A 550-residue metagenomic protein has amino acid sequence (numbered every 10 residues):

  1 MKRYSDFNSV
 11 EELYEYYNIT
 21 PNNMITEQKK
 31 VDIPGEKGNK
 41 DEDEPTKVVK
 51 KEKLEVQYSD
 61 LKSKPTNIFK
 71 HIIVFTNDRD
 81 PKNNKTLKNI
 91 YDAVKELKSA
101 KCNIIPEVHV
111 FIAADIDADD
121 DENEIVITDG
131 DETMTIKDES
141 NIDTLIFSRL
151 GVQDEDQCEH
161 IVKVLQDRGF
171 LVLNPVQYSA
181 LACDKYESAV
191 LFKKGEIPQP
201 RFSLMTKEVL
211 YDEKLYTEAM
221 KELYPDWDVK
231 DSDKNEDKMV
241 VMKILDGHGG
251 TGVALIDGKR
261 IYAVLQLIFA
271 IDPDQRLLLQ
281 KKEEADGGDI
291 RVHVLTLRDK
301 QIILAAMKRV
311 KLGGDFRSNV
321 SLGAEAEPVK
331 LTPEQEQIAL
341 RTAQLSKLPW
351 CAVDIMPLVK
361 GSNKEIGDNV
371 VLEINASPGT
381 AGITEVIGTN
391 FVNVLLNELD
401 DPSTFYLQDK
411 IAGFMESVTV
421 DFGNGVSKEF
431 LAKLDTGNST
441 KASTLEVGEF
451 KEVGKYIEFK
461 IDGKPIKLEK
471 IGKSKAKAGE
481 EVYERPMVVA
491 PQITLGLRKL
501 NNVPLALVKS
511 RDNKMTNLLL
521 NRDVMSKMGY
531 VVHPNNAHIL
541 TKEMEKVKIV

Functional and structural regions predicted by a protein language model:
M1-F69: Charge-dense, intrinsically disordered terminal/linker segments
F7, P21, E55-T66, I73-T76 (+6 more regions): Active-site nucleotide/adenylate-binding loops and adjacent lid/helix of ATP-dependent enzymes
R79-L210: Conserved N-proximal alpha/beta basic substrate-recognition cap immediately N-terminal to, or forming the N-lobe
E222-N235, K360-S362, M415-K428: A short acidic-Thr-Gly-centered motif at the start of a beta-strand
E236-K238, G249-E334: Phosphate-binding site of ATP-dependent enzymes
Q280-K281, D289, L348-G361: A short glycine-rich, hydrophobically flanked beta-strand micro-motif that places a catalytic Asp/Glu for divalent metal
E327-P333, Q344-L348, P357-K410: C-terminal active-site "lid" helix and adjoining low-complexity regulatory extension at the edge of ATP-using catalytic
Y406-V550: Pepsin/retropepsin-fold aspartyl endopeptidases
